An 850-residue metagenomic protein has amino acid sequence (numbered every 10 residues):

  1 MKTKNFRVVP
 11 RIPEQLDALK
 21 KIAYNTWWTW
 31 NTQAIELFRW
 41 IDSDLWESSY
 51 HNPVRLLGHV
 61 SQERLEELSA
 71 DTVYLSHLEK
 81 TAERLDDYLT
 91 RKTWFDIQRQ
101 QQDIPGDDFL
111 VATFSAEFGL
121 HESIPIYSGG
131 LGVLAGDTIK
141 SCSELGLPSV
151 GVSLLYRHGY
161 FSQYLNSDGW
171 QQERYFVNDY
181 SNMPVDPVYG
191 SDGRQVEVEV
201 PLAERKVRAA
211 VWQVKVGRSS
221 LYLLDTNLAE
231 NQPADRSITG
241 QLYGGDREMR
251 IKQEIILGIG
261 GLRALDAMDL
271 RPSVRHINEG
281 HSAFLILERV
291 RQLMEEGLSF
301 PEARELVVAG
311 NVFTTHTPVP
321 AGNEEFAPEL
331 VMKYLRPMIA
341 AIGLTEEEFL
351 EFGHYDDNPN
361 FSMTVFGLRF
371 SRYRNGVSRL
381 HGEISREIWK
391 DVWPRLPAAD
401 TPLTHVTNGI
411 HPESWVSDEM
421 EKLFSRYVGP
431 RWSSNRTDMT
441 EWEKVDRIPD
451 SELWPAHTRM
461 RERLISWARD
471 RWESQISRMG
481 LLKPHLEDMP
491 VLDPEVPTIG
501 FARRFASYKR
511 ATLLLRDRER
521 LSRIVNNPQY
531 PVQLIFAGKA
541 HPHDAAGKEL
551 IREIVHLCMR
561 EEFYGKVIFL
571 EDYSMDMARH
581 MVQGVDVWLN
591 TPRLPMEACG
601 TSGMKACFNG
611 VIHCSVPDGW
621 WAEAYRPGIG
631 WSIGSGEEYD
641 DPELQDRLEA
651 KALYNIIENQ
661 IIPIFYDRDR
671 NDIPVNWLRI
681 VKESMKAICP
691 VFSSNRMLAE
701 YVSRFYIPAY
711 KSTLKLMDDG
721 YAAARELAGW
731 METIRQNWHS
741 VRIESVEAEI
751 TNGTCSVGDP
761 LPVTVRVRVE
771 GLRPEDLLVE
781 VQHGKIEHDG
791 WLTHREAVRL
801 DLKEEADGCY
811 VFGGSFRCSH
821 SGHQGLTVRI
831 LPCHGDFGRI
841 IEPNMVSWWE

Functional and structural regions predicted by a protein language model:
M1-E850: Catalytic cores of carbohydrate-active enzymes across secretory and cytosolic contexts
